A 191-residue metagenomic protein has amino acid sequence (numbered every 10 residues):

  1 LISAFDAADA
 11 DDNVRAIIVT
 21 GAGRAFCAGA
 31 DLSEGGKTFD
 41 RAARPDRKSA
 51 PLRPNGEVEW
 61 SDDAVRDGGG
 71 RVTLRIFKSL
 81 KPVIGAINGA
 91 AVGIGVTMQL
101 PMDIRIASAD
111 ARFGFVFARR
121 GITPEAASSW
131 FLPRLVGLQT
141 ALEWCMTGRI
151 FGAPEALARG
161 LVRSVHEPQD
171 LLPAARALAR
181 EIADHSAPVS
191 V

Functional and structural regions predicted by a protein language model:
L1-R24, K37-T38: Conserved CoA-thioester-binding segment of acyl-CoA-metabolizing enzymes
D9, E59-W60, Q139-A141: Short, contiguous strand/loop micro-motifs
R15, S190-V191: C-terminal capping/lid region of NAD(P)-dependent oxidoreductase domains
G21-R75, A91, G121: Glycine- (often His-adjacent) and acidic-residue-rich active-site loop that binds/positions the CoA thioester
L74-P188: Crotonase-fold acyl-CoA enzyme core
